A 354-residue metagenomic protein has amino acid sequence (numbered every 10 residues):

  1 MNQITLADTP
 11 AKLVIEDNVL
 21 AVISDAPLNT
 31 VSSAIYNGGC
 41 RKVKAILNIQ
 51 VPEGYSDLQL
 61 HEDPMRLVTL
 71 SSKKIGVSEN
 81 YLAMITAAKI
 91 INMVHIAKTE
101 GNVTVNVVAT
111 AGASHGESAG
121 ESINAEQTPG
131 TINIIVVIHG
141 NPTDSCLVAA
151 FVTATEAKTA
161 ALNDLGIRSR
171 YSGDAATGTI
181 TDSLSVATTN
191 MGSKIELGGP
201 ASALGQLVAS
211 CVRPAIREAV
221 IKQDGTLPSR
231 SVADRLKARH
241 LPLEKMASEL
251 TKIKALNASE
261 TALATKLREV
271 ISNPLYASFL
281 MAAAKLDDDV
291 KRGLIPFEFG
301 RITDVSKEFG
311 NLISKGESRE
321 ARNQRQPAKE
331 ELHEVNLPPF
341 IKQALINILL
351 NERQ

Functional and structural regions predicted by a protein language model:
M1-Q354: Alpha/propeptide regions of enzymes that mature by internal proteolysis
